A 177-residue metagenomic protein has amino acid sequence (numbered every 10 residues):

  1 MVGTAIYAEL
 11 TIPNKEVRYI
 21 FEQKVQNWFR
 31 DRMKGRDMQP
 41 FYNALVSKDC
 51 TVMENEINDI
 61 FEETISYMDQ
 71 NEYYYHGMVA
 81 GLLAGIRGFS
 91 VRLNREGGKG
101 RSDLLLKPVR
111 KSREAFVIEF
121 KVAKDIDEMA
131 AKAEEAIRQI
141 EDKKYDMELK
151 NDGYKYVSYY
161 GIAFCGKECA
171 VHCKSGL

Functional and structural regions predicted by a protein language model:
M1-K144, Y156, C169-L177: Extended alpha-helical interface modules used as scaffolds for assembling large macromolecular complexes
A133, D146, N151-C165: TerminUS-proximal long segments
